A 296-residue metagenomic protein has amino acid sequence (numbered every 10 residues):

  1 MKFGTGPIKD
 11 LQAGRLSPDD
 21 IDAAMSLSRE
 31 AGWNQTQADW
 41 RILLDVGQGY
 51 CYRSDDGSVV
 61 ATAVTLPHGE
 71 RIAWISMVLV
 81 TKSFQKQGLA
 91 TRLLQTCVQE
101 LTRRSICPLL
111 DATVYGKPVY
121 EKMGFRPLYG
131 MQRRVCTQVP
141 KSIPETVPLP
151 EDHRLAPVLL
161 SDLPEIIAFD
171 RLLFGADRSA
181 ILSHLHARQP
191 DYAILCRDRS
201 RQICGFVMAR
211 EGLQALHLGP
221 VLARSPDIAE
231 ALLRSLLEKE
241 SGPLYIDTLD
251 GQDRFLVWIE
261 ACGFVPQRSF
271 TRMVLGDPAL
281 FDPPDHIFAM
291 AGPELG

Functional and structural regions predicted by a protein language model:
M1-D10, S17-D22, I42, R53-S58 (+6 more regions): Intrinsically disordered, low-complexity, positively biased terminal segments
A13-L16, D20-I21, S26-R29, W33-Q35 (+3 more regions): Ligand-binding pocket scaffold of soluble enzyme catalytic domains
R92: Short alpha-helical segment within the catalytic ATP-binding CA
C107-D111, R126-P140, P266-P278: Conserved catalytic-core motifs of GNAT/GCN5-like acyltransferases
Y120-F125, I259: Conserved active-site tyrosine of GNAT-family acetyltransferases
L128, R133-P164, A168-D170: Surface-exposed beta-loop interaction hotspot
